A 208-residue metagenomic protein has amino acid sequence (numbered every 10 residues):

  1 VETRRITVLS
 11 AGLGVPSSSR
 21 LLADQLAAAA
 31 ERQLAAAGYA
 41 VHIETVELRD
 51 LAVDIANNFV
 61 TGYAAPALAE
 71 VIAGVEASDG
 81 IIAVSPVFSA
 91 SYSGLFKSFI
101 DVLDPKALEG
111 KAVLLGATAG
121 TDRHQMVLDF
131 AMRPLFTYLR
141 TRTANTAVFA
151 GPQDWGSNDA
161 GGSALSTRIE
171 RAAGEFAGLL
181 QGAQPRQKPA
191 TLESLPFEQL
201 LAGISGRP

Functional and structural regions predicted by a protein language model:
V1-V84, A90-K97, T191-P208: N-terminal beta1-alpha1-beta2 submodule of the flavodoxin-like/Rossmannoid cofactor-binding fold
E2-S10, A112, V148-S157: A short small-residue
V15-S17, D122-Q125, G156-S157: A generic structural signal for short coil/turn motifs at secondary-structure boundaries
L22-L26, L128, A172: Hydrophobic alpha-helical membrane-association signature
E31-A36, T137, T141, G174-P185: Generic secondary-structure signature for well-ordered alpha-helical cores
E44-V53, Y138-G156: Mobile beta-alpha loop/short-helix "lid" or hinge segments that flank ligand
Y63-L139: Helix-loop-strand module that forms the ligand-binding subsite of alpha/beta enzymes
N145-P208: Glycine-rich phosphate/pyrophosphate-binding loop and the adjoining helix
